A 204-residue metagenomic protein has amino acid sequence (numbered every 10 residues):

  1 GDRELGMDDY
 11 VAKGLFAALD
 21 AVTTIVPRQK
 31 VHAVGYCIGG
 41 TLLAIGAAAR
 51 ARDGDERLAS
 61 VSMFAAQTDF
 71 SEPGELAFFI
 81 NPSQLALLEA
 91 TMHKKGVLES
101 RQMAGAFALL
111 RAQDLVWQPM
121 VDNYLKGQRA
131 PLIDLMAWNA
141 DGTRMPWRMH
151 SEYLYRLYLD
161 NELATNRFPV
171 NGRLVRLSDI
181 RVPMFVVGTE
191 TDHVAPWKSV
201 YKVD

Functional and structural regions predicted by a protein language model:
E4-V26: Alpha/beta-hydrolase active-site loop
T24, R28, L42, G46-H150 (+1 more regions): Alpha/beta-hydrolase-fold enzymes
A33-G35, V187: Short beta-strand immediately N-terminal to the catalytic nucleophile in serine-hydrolase-like folds
G35-G39, L43: Gly/Ala-rich beta-loop-alpha elbow adjacent to hydrolase catalytic centers
N139-V175, V182: Mobile cap/lid helix-loop segments that gate and shape the active-site cleft of serine hydrolases
D179-M184, P196: Short, proline-enriched alpha-helix->beta-strand connector loops that line the catalytic pocket of alpha/beta-hydrolase
V186-G188, D192: Short beta-strand/loop motif that positions the catalytic acidic residue of the alpha/beta-hydrolase fold
H193-S199: Conserved alpha/beta-hydrolase "acid-adjacent" motif
